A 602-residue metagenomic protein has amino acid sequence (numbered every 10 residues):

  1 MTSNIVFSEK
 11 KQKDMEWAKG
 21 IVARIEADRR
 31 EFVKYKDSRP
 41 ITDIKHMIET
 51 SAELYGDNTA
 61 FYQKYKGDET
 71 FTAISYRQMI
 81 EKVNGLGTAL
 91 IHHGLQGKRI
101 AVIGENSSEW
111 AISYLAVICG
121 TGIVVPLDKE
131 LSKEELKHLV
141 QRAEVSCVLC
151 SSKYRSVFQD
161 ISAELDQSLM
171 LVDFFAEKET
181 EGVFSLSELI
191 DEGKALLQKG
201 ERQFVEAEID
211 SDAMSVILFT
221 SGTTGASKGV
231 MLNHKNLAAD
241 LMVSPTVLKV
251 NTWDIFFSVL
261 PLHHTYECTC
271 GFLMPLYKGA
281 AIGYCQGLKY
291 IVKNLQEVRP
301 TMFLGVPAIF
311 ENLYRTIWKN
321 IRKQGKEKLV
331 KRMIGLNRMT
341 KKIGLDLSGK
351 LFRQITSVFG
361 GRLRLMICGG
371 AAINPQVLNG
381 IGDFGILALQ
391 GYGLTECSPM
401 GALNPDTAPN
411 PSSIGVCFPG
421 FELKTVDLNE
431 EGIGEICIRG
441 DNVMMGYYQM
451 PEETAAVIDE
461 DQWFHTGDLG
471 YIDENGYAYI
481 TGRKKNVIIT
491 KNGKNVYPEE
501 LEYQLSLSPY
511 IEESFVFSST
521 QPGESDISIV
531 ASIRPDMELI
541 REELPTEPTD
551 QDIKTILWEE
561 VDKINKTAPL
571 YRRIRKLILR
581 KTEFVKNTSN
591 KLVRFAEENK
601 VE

Functional and structural regions predicted by a protein language model:
T2-D14, C119-E192: Structural core segment of the AMP-binding/adenylate-forming
G56-T59, K194-F219, A226, K249-I255: Conserved pre-ATP/AMP-binding loop-to-beta segment of ANL
D57-S107, A111-L115, S132-Q141, S187 (+2 more regions): Conserved AMP-binding/adenylate-forming core of the ANL superfamily
T72-R77, S215-L241: Conserved AMP-binding A3 loop
L131, V148, G440, M445-G446 (+1 more regions): AMP-binding/adenylate-forming catalytic core of the ANL superfamily
A238-I255, L262-F352, R362: Conserved AMP-binding/adenylation subdomain of ANL enzymes
C417, K424, E430-T490: Conserved ATP-binding/catalytic segment of the ANL
F515-T520, E559-E602: Conserved C-terminal "lid"/linker of ANL adenylate-forming enzymes
